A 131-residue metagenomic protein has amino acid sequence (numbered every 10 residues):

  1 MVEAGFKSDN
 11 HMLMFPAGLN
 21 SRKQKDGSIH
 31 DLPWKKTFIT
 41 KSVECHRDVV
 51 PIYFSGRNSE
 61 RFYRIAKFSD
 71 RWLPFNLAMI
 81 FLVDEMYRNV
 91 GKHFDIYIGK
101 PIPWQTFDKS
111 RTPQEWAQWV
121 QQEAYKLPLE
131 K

Functional and structural regions predicted by a protein language model:
V2-K131: Non-catalytic C-terminal accessory region of glycerolipid acyltransferases and related lyso-lipid remodeling enzymes
